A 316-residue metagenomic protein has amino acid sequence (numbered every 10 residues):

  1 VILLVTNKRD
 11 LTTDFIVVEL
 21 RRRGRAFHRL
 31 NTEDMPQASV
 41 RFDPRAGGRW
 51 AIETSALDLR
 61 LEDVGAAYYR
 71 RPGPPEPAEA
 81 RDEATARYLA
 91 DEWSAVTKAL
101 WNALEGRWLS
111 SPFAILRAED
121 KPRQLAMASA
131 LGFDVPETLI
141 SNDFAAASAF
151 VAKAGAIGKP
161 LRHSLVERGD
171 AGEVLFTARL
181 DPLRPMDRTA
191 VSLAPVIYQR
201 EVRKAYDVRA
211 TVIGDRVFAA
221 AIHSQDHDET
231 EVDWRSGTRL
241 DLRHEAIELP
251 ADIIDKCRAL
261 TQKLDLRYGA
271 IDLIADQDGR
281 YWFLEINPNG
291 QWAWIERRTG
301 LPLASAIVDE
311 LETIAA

Functional and structural regions predicted by a protein language model:
V1-L3: Extreme N-terminal starter segment of soluble prokaryotic enzymes
N7-R23, H28-D134: Conserved N-proximal alpha/beta basic substrate-recognition cap immediately N-terminal to, or forming the N-lobe
L20, A152-L249: Phosphate-binding site of ATP-dependent enzymes
G24, P44-A46, V212-R216, S224 (+1 more regions): Short acidic-glycine loop/turn motifs at beta-strand connectors
R29-L30, W108-S110, E137-S141, G158 (+1 more regions): General beta-strand structural signal in soluble alpha/beta enzymes
R123-D170: Loop-centered beta-sheet repeat module
I247-D255, A259-L266, A275-A316: C-terminal active-site "lid" helix and adjoining low-complexity regulatory extension at the edge of ATP-using catalytic
D272: Nucleotide-cofactor and metal-assisted catalytic machinery
